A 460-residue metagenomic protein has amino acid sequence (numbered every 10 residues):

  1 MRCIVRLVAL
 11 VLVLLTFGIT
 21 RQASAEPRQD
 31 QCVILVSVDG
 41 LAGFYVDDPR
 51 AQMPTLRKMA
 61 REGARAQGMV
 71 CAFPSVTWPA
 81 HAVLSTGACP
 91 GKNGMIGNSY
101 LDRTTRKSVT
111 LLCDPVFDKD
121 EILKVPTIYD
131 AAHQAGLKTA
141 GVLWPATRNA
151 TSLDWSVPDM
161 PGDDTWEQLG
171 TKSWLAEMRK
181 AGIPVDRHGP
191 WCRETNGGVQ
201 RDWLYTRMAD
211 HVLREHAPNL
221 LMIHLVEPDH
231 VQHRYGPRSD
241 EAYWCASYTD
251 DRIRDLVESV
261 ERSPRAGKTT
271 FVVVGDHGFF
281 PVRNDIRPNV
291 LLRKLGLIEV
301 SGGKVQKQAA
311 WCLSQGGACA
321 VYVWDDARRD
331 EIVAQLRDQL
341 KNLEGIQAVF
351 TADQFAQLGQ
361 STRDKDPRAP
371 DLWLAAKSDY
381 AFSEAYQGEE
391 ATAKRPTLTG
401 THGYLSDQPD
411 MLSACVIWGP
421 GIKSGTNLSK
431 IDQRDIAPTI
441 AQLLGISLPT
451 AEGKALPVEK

Functional and structural regions predicted by a protein language model:
L7-G18: Bacterial N-terminal signal peptides
A23-P27: Boundary at the C-terminal end of the N-terminal hydrophobic targeting segment
R28, F44-V46, V199-I223, P228-F271 (+3 more regions): A long, amphipathic alpha-helix that forms part of the scaffold/cap immediately adjacent to metal-dependent active
V33-S37, F44, Q67-M69, V83-S85 (+6 more regions): Structural recognition of the beta-strand scaffold that forms the well-ordered cores of secreted hydrolase catalytic
F44-N93, A140-G141: Short, structured active-site-proximal loop/turn typified by the sulfatase FGly-forming signature C/S-X-P-X-R
Q67, P74-V76, N98, D102-T105 (+2 more regions): Secreted, luminal/periplasmic, and some membrane-associated catalytic domains that remodel anionic oxygen-ester
C89, N93-G236, V323: His/Asp/Glu-rich, glycine-adjacent segments that coordinate divalent cations and/or stabilize oxyanion chemistry on
K294-V333, L398-L443: Substrate-binding rim/cap in mid-to-C-terminal beta-strand-loop elements of soluble/periplasmic
